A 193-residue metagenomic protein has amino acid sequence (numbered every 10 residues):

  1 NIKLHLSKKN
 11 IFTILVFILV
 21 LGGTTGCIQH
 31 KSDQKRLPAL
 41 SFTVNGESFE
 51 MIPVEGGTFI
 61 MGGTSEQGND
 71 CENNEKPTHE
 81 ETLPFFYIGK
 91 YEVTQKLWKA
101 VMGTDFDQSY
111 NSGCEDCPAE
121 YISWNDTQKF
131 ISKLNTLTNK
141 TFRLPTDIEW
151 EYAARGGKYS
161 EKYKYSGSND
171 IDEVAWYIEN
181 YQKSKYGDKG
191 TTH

Functional and structural regions predicted by a protein language model:
N1-K8: N-terminal secretory signal peptides that target proteins for export/translocation
K8, T13-I14: Composition-driven detection of intrinsically disordered, low-complexity segments
I14-G23: Bacterial N-terminal signal peptides
I28-Q29: Bacterial signal peptide processing site
S32-G46: N-terminal low-complexity, Pro/Thr/Ser-rich intrinsically disordered segments that act as propeptides or flexible
T43-D107, S123-N125: A short glycine-rich, aromatic-capped structural motif
I60, T64-E66, D70, G113-D116 (+1 more regions): Functional-site microenvironments in short loops/helix caps that host divalent-cation chemistry
F106-S109, V174: Proline-centered structural pivot motif
